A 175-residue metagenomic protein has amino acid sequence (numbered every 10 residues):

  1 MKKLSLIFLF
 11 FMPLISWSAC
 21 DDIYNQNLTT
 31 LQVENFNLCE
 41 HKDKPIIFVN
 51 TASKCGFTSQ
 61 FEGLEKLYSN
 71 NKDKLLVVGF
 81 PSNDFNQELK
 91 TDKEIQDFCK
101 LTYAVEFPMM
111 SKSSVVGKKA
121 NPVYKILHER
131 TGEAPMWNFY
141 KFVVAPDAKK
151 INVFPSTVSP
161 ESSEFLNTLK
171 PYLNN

Functional and structural regions predicted by a protein language model:
L4-L14: Sec-dependent N-terminal signal peptides
S16-C20: Boundary at the C-terminal end of the N-terminal hydrophobic targeting segment
N25-P45, K66-S69: A short beta-strand-turn-helix
K42-I46, K72-L76, Y103-P108, N138 (+1 more regions): Loop/turn elements at helix/coil->beta-strand transitions in domains of secreted/extracellular proteins
K44-P45, S59-P81, K100-Y103: Conserved helix-turn-beta segment immediately C-terminal to the redox Cys motif in thioredoxin-like folds
N50-K66, D84-L89: Conserved redox-active cysteine motifs that mediate thiol-disulfide chemistry, especially di-cysteine Cys-X(1-2)-Cys
K93-N138: Short, internal strand/loop/helix patches that form the active-site neighborhood or redox-interaction surface
P122-K125, E129-N175: Thiol-/selenol-based redox modules, centered on thioredoxin-like and closely related oxidoreductase domains
